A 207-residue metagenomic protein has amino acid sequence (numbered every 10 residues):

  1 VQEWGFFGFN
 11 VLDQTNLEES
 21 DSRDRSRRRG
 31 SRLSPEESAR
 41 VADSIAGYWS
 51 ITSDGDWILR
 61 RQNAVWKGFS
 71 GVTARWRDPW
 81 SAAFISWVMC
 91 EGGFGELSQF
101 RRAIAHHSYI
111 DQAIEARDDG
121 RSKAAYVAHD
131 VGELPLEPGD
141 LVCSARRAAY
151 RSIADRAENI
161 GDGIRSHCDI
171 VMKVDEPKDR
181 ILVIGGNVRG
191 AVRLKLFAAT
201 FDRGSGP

Functional and structural regions predicted by a protein language model:
V1-L97: N-terminal capping segments
N10-D13, S98-R101, A154-R156, L194-F197: Short, solvent-exposed loop/turn and secondary-structure capping segments
L17-D21, H106, I110, G204: Short, surface-exposed, charged/polar-biased interaction segments
L97, R101-R189: ...with weaker cross-activation on analogous glycine-rich loops/strands in unrelated enzymes
N187-P207: Low-complexity, Gly/Ser/Thr/Pro-rich intrinsically disordered linker/tail segments
